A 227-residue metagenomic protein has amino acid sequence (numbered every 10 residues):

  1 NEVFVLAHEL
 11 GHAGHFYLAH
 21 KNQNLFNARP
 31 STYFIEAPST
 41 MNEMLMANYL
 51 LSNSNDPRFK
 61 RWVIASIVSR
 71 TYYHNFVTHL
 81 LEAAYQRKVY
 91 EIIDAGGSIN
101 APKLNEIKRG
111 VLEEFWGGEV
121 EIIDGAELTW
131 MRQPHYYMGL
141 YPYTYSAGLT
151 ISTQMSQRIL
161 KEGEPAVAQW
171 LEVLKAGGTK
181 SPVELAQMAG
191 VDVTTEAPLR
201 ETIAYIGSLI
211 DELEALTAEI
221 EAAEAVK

Functional and structural regions predicted by a protein language model:
N1-E9: Short alpha-helical catalytic segment bearing the HExxH-like zincin motif of zinc-dependent metalloproteases
E2, P30-F34, K60, N100 (+2 more regions): Conserved acidic
V3-F4, N24-I35, H74, Y137 (+1 more regions): Alpha-helix N-cap/helix-initiation motif
L6-A7, G14, M41, S52 (+2 more regions): C-terminal, non-catalytic "cap/extension" segments appended to globular domains
G11-L25, L45: Catalytic Zn2+-binding segment of zinc metalloproteases
A19, R29-F59, V68-R70, H74 (+1 more regions): Post-HExxH zinc-binding segment in Zn-dependent metallohydrolases
N22-A28, L51-I64, E162-Q169: Short, glycine/acidic-rich hinge or "gate" loops at secondary-structure transitions that mediate conformational
N22-T32, R61-R70, Y90-I92, R132-Q133: Short beta-alpha connecting loops at secondary-structure transitions that line or flank enzyme active sites
